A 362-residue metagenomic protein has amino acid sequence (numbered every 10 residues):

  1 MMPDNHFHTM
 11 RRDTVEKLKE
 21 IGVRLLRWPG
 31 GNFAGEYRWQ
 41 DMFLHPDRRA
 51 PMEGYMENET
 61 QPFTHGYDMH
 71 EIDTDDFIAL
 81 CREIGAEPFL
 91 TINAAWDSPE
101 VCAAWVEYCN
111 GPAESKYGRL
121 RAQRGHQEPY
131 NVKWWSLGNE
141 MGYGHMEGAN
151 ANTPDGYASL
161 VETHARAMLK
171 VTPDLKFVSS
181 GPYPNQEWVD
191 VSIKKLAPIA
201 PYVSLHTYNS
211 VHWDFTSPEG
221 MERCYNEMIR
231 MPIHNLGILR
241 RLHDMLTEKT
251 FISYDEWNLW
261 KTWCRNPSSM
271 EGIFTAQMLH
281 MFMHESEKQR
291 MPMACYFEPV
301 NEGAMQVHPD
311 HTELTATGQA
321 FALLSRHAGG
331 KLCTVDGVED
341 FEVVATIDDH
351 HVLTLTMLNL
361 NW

Functional and structural regions predicted by a protein language model:
M1-P201, L205-S210: N-terminal catalytic cores of secreted or lumenal carbohydrate-active enzymes
D13-T14, D76-F77, Q123-R124, D190-S192 (+6 more regions): Generic recognition of flexible, low-complexity loop/linker segments
K19, H70, T74, S98 (+11 more regions): Active-site-proximal structural scaffolding
G35-R38, Y143-M146, V211-S217, K261-W263 (+1 more regions): Short acidic/His/Gly/Ser-rich catalytic and metal-binding motifs that mark active-site loops of diverse hydrolases
N139, Y254-D255, L358: Active-site flanking residues adjacent to catalytic metal/cofactor-binding acidic residues
N152-G272, M278: Noncatalytic carbohydrate-binding groove/subsite architecture in carbohydrate-active enzymes
T250-V352: Aromatic/acidic polysaccharide-binding cleft in carbohydrate-active enzymes
H351-N361: Short, well-ordered beta-strand segments enriched in hydrophobic/aromatic residues
